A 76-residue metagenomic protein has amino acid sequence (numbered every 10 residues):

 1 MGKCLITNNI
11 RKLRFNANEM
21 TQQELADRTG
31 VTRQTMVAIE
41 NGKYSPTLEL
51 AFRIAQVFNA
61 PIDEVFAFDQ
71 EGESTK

Functional and structural regions predicted by a protein language model:
M1-N18: A short, Lys/Arg-rich alpha-helix, primarily the initiator
R14, E40, F58: DNA major-groove recognition helix of helix-turn-helix
R14-F15, A26, A55: The alpha-helix within a helix-turn-helix
E19-A38: Short alpha-helical DNA-recognition segment
N41, A60, Q70: Short, conserved catalytic or interaction motifs in soluble domains
E49-E64: DNA major-groove recognition helix of helix-turn-helix/homeodomain DNA-binding modules
A67-K76: Short, charged recognition helix plus adjacent turn of helix-turn-helix-like nucleic-acid-binding domains
